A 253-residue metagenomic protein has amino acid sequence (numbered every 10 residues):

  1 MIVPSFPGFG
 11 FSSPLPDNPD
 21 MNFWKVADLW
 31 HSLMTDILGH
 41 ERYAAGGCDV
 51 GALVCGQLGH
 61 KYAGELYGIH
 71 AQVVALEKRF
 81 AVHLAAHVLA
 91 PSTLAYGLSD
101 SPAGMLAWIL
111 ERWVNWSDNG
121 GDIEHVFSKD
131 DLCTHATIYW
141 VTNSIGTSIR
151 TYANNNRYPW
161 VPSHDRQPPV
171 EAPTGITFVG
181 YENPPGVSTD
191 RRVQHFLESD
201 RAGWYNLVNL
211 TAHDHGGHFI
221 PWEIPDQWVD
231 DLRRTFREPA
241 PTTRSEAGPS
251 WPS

Functional and structural regions predicted by a protein language model:
M1-S12, T35, F236, A240: Conserved HGGG/HGGXW glycine-rich cap/lid loop of the alpha/beta-hydrolase fold
I2, G46, N209: Conserved Rossmann-like nucleotide-binding pocket used by diverse enzymes that bind dinucleotide cofactors
S5, Y43-A44, C48, Y67-H70: Residue in the alpha/beta-hydrolase core beta-strand immediately N-terminal to the catalytic nucleophile
F6-M21, G56, F80: Glycine-rich "HGGG/HGxG" loop immediately N-terminal to the catalytic nucleophile of the alpha/beta-hydrolase
W24-Y43, L53, K61: Conserved acidic catalytic loop of the alpha/beta-hydrolase fold
G47-Q57: Glycine-rich nucleophile elbow surrounding the catalytic serine of serine-hydrolase chemistry
Q57-S92: A catalytic-pocket lid/entrance helix-loop region that shapes and gates access to the active site across common
L89-S253: C-terminal subdomain of alpha/beta-hydrolase-fold enzymes, centered on the catalytic histidine and its supporting
